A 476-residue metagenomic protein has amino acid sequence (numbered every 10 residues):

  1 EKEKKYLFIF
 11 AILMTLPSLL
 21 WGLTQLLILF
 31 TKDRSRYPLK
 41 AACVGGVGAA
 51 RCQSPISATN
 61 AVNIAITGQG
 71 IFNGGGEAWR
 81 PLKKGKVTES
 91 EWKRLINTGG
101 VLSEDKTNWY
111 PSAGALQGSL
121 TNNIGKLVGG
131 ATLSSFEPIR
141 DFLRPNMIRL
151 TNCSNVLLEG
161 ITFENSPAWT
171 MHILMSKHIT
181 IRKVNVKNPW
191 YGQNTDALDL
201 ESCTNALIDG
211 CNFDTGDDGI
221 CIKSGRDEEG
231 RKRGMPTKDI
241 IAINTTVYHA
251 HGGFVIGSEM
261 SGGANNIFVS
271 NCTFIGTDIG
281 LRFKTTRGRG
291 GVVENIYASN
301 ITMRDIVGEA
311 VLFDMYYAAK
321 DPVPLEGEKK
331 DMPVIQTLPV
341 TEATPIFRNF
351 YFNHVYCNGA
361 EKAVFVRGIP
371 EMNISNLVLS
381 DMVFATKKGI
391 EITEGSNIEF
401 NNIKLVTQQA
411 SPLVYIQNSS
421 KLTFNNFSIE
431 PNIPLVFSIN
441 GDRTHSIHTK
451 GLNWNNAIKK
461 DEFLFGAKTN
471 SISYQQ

Functional and structural regions predicted by a protein language model:
E1-Q476: Extracellular/periplasmic carbohydrate-active domains that bind, remodel, or depolymerize complex polysaccharides
